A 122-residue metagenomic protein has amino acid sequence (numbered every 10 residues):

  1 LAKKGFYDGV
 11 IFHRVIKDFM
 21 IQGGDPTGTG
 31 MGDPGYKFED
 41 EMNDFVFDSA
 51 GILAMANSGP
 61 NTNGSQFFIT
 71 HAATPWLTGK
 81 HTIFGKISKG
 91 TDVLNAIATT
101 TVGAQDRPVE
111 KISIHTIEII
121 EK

Functional and structural regions predicted by a protein language model:
L1-K122: Cyclophilin-like peptidyl-prolyl cis-trans isomerases
